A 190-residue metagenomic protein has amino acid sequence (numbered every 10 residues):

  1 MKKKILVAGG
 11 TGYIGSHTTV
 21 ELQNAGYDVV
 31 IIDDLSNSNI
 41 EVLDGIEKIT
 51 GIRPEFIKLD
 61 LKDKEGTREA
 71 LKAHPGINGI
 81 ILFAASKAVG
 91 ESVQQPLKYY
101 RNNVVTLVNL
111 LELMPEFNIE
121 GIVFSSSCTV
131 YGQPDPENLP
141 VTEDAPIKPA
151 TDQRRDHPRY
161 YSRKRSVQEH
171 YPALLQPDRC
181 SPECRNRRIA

Functional and structural regions predicted by a protein language model:
M1-C180: N-terminal Rossmann-like NAD(P)+-binding domain of SDR-like oxidoreductases, especially those catalyzing
K164, S181-A190: Hydrophobic, Gly/Ser/Ala-rich alpha-helical and linker tracts in large acyl-processing enzymes of secondary/lipid
